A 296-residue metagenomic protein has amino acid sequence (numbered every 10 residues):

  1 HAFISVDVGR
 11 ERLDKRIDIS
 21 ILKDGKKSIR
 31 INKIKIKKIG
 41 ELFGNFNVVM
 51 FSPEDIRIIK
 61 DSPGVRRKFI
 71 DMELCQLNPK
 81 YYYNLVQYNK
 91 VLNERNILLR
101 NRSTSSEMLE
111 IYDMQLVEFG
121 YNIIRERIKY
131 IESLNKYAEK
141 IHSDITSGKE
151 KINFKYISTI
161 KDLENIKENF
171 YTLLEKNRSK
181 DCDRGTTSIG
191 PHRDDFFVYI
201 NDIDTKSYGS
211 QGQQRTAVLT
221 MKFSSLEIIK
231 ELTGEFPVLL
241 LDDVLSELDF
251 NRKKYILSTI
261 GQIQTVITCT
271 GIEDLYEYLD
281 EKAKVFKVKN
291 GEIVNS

Functional and structural regions predicted by a protein language model:
H1-R57, P63-V65, L74-L77, Y81 (+2 more regions): Nucleotide-state sensing region of NTPase/ATPase domains
V6, Q264-G271: Structural recognition of the conserved hydrophobic beta-strand(s) that form the central parallel beta-sheet of P-loop
I36, G40-V48, S52-M114, E118 (+1 more regions): A conserved P-loop NTPase coupling/switch region
V48-M50, T265, V285-K287: Conserved beta-strand scaffold positions in the cores of enzyme catalytic domains, especially in NTP/NDP-utilizing
S52, S158, C269, K289: Residues at the C-termini of beta-strands that transition into short coil/loop
E107-V238, E247, N251, Y255-S258 (+3 more regions): Conserved NTPase motor "head" modules and their coupling/switch loops across ABC/AAA+ ATPases, GTPases, and GHKL ATPases
D242-V244: Walker B catalytic acidic pair
